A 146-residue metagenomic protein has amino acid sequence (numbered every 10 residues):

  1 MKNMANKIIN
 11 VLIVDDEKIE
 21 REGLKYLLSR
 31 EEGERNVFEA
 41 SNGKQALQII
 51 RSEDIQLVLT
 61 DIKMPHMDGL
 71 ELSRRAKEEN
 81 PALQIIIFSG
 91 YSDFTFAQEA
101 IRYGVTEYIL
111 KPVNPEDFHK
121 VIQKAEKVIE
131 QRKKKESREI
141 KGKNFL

Functional and structural regions predicted by a protein language model:
N6-N10, E17-F38: Two-component/phosphorelay signaling modules centered on CheY-like receiver
D15, D61: Active-site residues of response regulator receiver
E39-Q48, G69: Helix N-cap/capping motif at the beta->alpha junctions
Q48, L70-P81: Short amphipathic alpha-helix used as the core "switch/output" element in two-component signaling
M64: Receiver (REC) domain active-site loop signature in two-component systems and cognate sites in sensor histidine kinases
E71, S92-E107: Alpha4 helix (beta4-alpha4-beta5 surface) of REC/receiver domains from two-component response regulators
I101, E107, V113-L146: Interdomain helical linkers/hinges and coiled-coil/dimerization scaffolds that transmit conformational signals
